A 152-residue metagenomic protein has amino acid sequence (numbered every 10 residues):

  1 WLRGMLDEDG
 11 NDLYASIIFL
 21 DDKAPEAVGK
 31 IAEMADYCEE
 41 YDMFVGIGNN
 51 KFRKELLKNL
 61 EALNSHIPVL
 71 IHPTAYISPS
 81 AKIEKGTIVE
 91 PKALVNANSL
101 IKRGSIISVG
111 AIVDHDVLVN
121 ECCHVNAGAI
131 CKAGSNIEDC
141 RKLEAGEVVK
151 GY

Functional and structural regions predicted by a protein language model:
W1-G4: Glycine-rich adenosine-cofactor-binding loop
D7-E26: NAD(P)-binding Rossmann-fold cofactor-contacting core
G10-D12, D36, L60, N98: Generic structural signal for beta-strand residues in well-ordered domains
L13-A15, A27-A32, G146, K150: Generic preference for hydrophobic/aromatic residues in regular secondary structure cores
I17, Y41-D42, K85: Conserved acidic residues
D22-Y76: Phosphate-bearing ligand-interacting subdomains that bind or position ATP/ADP/UDP/GDP/NAD(P) or nucleotide-linked
L70-Y152: Structural signal for interior beta-strand "rungs" in well-ordered beta-sheet cores of soluble enzyme domains
